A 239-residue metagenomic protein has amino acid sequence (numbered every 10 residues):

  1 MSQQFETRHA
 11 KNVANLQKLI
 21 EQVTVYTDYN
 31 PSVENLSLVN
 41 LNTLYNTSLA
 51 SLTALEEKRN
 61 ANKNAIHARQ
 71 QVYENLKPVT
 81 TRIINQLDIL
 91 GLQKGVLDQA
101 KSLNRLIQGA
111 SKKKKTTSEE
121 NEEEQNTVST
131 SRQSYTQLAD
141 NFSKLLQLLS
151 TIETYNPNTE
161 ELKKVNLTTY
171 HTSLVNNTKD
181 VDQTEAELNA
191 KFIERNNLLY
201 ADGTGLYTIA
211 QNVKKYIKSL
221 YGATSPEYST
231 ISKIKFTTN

Functional and structural regions predicted by a protein language model:
M1-N239: Basic/polar low-complexity intrinsically disordered segments
